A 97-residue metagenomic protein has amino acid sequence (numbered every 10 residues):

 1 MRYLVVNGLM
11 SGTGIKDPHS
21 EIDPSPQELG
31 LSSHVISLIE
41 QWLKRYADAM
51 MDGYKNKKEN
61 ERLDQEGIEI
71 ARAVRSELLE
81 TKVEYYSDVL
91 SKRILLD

Functional and structural regions predicted by a protein language model:
M1-D97: Intrinsic low-complexity, intrinsically disordered or marginally ordered coil/linker segments
